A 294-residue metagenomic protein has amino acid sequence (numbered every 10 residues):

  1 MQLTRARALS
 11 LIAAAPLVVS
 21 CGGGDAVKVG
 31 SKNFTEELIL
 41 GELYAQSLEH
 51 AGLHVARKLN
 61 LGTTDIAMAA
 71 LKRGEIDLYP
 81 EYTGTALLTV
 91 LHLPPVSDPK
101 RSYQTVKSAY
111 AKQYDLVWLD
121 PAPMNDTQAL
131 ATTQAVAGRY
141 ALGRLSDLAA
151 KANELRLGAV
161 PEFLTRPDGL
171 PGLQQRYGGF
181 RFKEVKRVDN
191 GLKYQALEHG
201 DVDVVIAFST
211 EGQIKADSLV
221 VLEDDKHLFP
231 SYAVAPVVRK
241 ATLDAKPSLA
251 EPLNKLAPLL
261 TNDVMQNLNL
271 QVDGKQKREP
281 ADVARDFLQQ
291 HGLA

Functional and structural regions predicted by a protein language model:
M1-P16: N-terminal secretory signal peptides and thylakoid transit peptides that target proteins across membranes
V19-S20: C-terminal motif of bacterial Sec signal peptides marking the signal peptidase cleavage site
G24-E36, H54-N60, N153-A159: Short, well-ordered beta-strand elements
E49-L59, N153-R156, Q174-V188: A local structural motif
K58-A69, P161, K183-Q195: Short helix-initiation/N-cap motifs at beta->coil->alpha
V90-L119, H199-D201, Q213-H227: Ligand-binding "clamshell"
P99-L157, P258-N262: A conserved helix-loop-strand patch within extracytoplasmic ligand-binding domains of the periplasmic binding
Q128-G138, A233-K246: A bilobed periplasmic-binding-protein/Venus flytrap-type ligand-binding module shared by bacterial periplasmic
